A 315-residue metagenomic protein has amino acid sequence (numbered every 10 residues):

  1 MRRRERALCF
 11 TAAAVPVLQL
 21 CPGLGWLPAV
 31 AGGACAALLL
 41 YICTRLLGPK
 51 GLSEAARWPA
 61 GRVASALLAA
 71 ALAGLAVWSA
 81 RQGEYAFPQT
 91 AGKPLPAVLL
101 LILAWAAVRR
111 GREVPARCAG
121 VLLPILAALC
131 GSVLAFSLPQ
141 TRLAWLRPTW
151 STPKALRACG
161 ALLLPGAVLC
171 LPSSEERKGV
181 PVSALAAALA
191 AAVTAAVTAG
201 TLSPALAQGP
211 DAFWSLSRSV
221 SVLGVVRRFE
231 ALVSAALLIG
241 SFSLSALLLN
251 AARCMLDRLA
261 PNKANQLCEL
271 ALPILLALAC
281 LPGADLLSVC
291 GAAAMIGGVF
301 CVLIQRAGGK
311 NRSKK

Functional and structural regions predicted by a protein language model:
R2-L20, P28-L40, L68-L72, A76 (+5 more regions): Hydrophobic, membrane-embedded alpha-helices of multi-pass small-molecule transporters
V17-R45, L287-V302, K315: Extracellular loop-to-transmembrane helix junctions
G23, G48-G51, Y85-P88, L100-L122 (+3 more regions): Membrane-water interface regions at transmembrane-helix termini and the short interhelical loops of multi-pass membrane
L46-A91, R109, L237-A260, A292-I296: Hydrophobic transmembrane alpha-helices that form the core helical bundles of multi-pass secondary transporters
G61-A69, L122-S137, A186-A195, L272-P273: Small-residue-rich segments of transmembrane alpha-helices in multi-pass membrane proteins, especially helix faces
W78-G83, P94-L95, A107-S137, S288-C301: Membrane-interface loop-to-helix entry segments
S79-P96, S173-A191, L247-L272: Helix-loop-helix connectors at the membrane interface of multi-pass transporters/channels
T201-E230: Membrane-interface interhelical connector segments
